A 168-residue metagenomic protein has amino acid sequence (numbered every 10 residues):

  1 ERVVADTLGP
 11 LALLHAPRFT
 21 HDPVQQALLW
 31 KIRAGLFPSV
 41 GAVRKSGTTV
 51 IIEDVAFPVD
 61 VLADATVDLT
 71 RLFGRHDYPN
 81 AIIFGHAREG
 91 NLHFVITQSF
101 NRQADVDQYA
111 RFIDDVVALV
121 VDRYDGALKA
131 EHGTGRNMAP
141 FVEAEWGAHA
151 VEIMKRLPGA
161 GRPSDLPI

Functional and structural regions predicted by a protein language model:
E1-A130, G135-I168: Noncatalytic alpha-helical scaffold of FAD-dependent oxidoreductases
